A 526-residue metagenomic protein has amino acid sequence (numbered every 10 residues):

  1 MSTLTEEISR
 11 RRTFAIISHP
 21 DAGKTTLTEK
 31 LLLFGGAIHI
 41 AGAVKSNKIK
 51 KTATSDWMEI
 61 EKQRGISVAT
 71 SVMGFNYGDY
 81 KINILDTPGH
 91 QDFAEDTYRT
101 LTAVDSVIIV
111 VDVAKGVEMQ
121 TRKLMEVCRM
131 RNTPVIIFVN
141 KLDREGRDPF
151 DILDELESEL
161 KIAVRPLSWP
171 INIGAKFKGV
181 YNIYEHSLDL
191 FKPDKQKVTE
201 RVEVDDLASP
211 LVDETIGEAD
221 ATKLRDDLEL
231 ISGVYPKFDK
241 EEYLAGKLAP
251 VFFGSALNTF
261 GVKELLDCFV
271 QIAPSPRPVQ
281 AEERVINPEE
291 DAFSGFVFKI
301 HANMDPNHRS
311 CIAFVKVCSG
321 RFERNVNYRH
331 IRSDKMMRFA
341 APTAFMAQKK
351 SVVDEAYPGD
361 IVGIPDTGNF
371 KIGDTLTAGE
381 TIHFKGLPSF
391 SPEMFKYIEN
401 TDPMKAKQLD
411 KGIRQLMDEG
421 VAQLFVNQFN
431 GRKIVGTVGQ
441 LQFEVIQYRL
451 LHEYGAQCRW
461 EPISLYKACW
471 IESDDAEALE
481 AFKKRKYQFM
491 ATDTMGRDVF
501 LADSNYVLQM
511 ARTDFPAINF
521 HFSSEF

Functional and structural regions predicted by a protein language model:
M1-F526: Structural and coupling elements of P-loop NTPases
